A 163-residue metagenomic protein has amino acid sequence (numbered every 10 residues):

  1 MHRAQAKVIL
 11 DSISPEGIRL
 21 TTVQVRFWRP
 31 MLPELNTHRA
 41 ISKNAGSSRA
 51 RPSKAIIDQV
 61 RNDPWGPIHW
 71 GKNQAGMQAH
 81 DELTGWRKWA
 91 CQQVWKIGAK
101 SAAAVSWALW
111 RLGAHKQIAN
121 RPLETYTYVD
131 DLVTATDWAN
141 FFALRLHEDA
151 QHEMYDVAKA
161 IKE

Functional and structural regions predicted by a protein language model:
M1-E163: A conserved ligand/cofactor-binding region detector
